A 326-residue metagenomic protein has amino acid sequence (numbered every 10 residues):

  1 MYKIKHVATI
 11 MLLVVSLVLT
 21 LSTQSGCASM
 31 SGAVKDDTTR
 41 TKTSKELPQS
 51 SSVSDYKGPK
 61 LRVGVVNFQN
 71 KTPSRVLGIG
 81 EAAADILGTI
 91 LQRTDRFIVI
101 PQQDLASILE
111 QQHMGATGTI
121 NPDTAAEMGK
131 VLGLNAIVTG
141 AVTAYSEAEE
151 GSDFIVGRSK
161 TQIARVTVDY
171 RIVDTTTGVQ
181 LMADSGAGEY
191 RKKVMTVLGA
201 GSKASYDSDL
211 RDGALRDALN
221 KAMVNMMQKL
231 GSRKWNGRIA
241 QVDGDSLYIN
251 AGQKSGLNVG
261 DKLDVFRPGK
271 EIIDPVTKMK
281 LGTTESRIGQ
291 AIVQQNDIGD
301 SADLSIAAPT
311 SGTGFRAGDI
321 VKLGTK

Functional and structural regions predicted by a protein language model:
M1-L13: Bacterial N-terminal signal peptides that target proteins for export
S22-G26: C-terminal motif of bacterial Sec signal peptides marking the signal peptidase cleavage site
C27-L61, V173-G244, N296-K326: C-terminal/domain-edge helix-coil "capping" segments
K60-A144, T175, V179-A183, N258 (+1 more regions): N-terminal segment of the mature soluble domain
Q69-G78, H113-A116, I155-G157, A204-D212 (+1 more regions): Second-shell loop/turn segments in exported
A136-T196, D297: Amphipathic beta-strand/beta-sheet edge segments enriched in Tyr/Trp
G256-V259, F315: Short, well-ordered loop/turn sites that connect or cap secondary structure elements
D274-D300: Short, compositionally biased
